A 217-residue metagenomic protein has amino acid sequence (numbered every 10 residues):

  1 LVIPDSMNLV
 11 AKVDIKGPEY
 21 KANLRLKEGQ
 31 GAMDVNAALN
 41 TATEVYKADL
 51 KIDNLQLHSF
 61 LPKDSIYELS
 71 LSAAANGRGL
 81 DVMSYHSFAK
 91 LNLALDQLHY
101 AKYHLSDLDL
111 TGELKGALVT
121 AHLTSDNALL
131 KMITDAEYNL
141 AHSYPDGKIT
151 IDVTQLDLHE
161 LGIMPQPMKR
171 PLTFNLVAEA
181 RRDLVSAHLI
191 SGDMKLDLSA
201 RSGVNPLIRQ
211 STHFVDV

Functional and structural regions predicted by a protein language model:
L1-V217: Interface amphipathic segments
